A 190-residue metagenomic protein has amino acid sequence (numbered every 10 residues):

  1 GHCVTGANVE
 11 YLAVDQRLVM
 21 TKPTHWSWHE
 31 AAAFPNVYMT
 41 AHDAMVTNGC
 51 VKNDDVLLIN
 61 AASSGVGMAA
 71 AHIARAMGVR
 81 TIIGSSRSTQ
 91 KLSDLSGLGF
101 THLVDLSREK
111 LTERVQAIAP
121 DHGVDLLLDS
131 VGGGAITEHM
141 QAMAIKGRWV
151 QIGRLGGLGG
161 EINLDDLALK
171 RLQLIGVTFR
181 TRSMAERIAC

Functional and structural regions predicted by a protein language model:
G1-T21, P35-M39, T47-N48: Glycine-rich phosphate/adenylate-binding loop and adjacent beta-alpha elements of nucleotide- or dinucleotide-binding
A7-V9, S86-D94, G159-L164: Short, glycine/polar-rich helix-capping loops at beta-to-alpha or helix-loop-helix junctions that flank or form
T24-S27, C50-V56, D121-H122: Short helix-loop-beta connector
A31-R108: Mid-domain Rossmann-like dinucleotide-binding core that forms the NAD(H)/NADP(H) cofactor-binding site
L58, D125-L128, V150: N-terminal Rossmann-like NAD(P) cofactor-binding module of classical short-chain dehydrogenase/reductase
A61-A62, V131, R154: NAD(P)H cofactor-binding loop motif with strongest signal on the N-terminal glycine-rich segment
V79, L95, G134-C190: Glycine-rich phosphate-binding loop and adjacent beta-alpha segment of Rossmann(oid) nucleotide-cofactor-binding
K110-H122: Short amphipathic alpha-helix with an adjacent loop that forms part of the alpha/beta core around
